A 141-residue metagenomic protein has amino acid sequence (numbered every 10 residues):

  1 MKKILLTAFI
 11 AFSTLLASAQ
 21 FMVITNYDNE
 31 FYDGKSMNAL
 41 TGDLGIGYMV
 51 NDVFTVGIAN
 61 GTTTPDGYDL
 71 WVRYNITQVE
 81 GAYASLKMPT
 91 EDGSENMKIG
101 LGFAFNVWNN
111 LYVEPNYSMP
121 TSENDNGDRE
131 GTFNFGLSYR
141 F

Functional and structural regions predicted by a protein language model:
M1-M22: Cleavable N-terminal export/targeting peptides
A8, V23-I46: Outer-membrane beta-barrel initiation region
Q20, G45, T55, E114 (+2 more regions): Outer-membrane beta-barrel porins/channels
Q20-V23, D52-V56, Q78-A84, F105-P115: Repeated loop/turn-to-beta-strand initiation elements of outer-membrane beta-barrel proteins
M22-I24, V72-I76, L101-N106, R129-F141: Outer-membrane beta-barrel "beta-signal"
Y27-D33, D52, I58-P65, I76-Q78 (+3 more regions): Transmembrane beta-strands of outer-membrane beta-barrel pores
S36-G42, T63-Y68, E95-I99, R129-F133: Residues that define the transmembrane beta-barrel architecture of outer-membrane proteins
I46, V56-N60, V72, A84 (+3 more regions): Membrane-embedded beta-strands that build the outer-membrane beta-barrel scaffold
